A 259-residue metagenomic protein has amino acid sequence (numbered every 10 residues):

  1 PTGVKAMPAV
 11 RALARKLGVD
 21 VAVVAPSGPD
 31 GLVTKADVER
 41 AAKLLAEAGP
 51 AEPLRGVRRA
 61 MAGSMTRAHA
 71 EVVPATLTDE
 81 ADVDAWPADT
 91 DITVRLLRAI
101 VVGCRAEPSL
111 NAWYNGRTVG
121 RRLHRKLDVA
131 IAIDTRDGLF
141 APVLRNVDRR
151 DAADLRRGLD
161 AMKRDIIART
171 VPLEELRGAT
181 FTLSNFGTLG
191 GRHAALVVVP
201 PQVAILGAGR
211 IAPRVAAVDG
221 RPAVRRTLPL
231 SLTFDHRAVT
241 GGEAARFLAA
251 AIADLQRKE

Functional and structural regions predicted by a protein language model:
P1-K5, V21-L32: Short acidic, glycine/serine/threonine-rich helix-capping segments at coil-helix boundaries
A9, L13-D20, L32, K43-E259: C-terminal catalytic/motor cores of large multi-domain enzyme assemblies
D37: Short Cys/His-rich micro-motifs in 6-15 aa windows
